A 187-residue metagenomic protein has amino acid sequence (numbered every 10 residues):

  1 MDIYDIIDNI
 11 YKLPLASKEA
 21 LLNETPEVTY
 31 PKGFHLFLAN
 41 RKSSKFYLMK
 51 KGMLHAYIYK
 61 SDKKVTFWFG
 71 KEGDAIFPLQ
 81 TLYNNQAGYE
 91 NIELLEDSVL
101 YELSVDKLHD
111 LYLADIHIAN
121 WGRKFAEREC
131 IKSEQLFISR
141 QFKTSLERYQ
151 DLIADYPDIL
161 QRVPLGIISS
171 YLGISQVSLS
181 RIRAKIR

Functional and structural regions predicted by a protein language model:
M1-P26, T81: Cyclic nucleotide-binding regulatory module and flanking cytosolic helices
P26, H35, M53-I58, A75 (+1 more regions): Short beta-strand segments in beta-sandwich/barrel cores
P31-K32, K50-K51, K71, E96: A cytosolic small-molecule/anion-sensing beta-strand core signal
L36-R41: Short phosphate-coordinating micro-motif centered on Lys-Gly-acidic
S44, L48-H55, E72-G73: Glycine- and acidic-residue-biased ligand/ion/polar-headgroup-sensing regions
V65-K124: Cyclic-nucleotide recognition modules
K143-R187: Phosphate-/nucleic-acid-contacting segments
